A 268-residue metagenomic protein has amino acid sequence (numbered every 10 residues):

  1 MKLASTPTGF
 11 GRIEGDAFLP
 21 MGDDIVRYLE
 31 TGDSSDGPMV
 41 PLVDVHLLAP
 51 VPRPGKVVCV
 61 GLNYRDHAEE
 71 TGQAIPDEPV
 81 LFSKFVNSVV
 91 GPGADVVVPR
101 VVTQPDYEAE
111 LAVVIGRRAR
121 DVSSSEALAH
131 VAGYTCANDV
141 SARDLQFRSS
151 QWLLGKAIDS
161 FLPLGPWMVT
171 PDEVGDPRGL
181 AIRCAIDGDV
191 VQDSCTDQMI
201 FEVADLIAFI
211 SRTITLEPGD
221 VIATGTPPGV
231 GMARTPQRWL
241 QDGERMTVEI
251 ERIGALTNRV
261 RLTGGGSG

Functional and structural regions predicted by a protein language model:
M1-P79, T247, G268: N-terminal non-catalytic cap/leader segment that marks the start of a structured domain
H46, P50, H67, R143-G268: Catalytic-pocket segment enriched in acidic/His residues
I75-P92, P105-Y107, Q241-R252: Structural signature of FAD isoalloxazine-binding scaffolds in flavoprotein oxidoreductases
P92-A112: A structural-propensity feature for long, helix-poor, extended segments
D95-V101, R117-V122, F147-Q151, G165-P171: Glycine-rich, charged/polar anion/phosphate-binding loops that engage phosphate groups from diverse ligands
E110-V114, T135, R183: Residues embedded in well-ordered beta-strands
R120-T135: N-terminal accessory regions of nucleic-acid-interacting proteins
